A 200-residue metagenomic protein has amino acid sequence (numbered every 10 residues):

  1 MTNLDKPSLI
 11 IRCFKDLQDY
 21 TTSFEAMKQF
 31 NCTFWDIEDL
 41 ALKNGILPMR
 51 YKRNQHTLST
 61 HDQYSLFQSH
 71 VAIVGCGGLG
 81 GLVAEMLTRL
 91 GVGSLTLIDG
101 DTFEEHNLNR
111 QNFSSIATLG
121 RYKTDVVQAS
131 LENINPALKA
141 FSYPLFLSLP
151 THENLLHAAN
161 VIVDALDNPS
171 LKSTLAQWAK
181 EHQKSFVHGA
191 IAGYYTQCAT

Functional and structural regions predicted by a protein language model:
M1-T22, S142, L147-S148, E153 (+1 more regions): E1/E1-like adenylate-forming module used to activate ubiquitin-like modifiers and sulfur-carrier proteins
M1-V71: N-terminal charged helix/coil linker that caps or initiates catalytic domains
D39, L97-I134: Glycine-rich phosphate-binding loop and adjoining beta1-alpha1-beta2 segment of Rossmann-like nucleotide-binding folds
D62, F67-T102: Glycine-rich adenosine-cofactor-binding loop
V83-A84, V127, L175: Hydrophobic residues within alpha-helices that form the first helical element adjacent to the glycine-rich loop
S114, F141-S142: Rossmann-fold cofactor-recognition segment
N135-A140: A short helix-to-beta-strand connector/capping loop
